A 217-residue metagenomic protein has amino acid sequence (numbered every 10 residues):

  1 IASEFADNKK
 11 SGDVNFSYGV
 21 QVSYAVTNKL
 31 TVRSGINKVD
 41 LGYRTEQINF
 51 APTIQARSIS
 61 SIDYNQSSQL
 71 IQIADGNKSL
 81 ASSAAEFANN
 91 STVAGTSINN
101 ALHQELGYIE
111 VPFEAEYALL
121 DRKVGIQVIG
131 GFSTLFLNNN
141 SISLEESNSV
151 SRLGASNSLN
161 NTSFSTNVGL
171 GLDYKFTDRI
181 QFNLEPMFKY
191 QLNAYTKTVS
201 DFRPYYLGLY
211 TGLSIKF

Functional and structural regions predicted by a protein language model:
I1-Q21: Surface-exposed strand-loop-strand hairpins of Gram-negative outer-membrane beta-barrel proteins
S3, K38-G42, F132-N140, F188-A194 (+1 more regions): Transmembrane beta-strands of outer-membrane beta-barrel pores
E4-N8, S97-A101, L153-S158, Y195-D201: Extracellular loop and loop/strand-boundary signature of outer-membrane beta-barrel proteins
K10-V14, H103-G107, S158-S165, D201-Y205: Short sequence motifs at beta-strands and strand-loop junctions characteristic of Gram-negative outer-membrane
Y18-V26, I36-K38, V111-Y117, G130-T134 (+4 more regions): Residues on the lipid-exposed face of transmembrane beta-strands in outer-membrane beta-barrel proteins
N28-L30, E105-I109, R122-I126, T162 (+2 more regions): Outer-envelope beta-barrel architecture signal
T45-F50, N140-S147, Y195-D201: Outer-membrane beta-barrel translocator domains and adjoining extracellular loop/strand segments of Gram-negative
D63-S97: Flexible glycine-rich, low-complexity coil/linker segments exposed to the extracellular/periplasmic environment
